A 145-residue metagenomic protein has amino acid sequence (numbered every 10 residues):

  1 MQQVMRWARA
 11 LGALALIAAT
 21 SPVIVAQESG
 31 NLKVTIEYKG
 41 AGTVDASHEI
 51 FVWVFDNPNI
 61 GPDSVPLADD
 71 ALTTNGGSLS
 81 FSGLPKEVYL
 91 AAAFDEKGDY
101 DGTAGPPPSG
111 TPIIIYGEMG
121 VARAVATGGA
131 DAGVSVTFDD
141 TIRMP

Functional and structural regions predicted by a protein language model:
Q2-G12: Bacterial N-terminal signal peptides that target proteins for export
A10-S21: Bacterial N-terminal signal peptides
G30-G40, V52: A short, amphipathic beta-strand motif
A41-P62: Short, ordered, surface-exposed loop/turn motifs in non-cytosolic proteins
I60-G77: Short, acidic Ser/Thr/Gly-rich low-complexity loop/linker segments typical of extracellular and cell-surface proteins
N75-L79, A132-V134: Short strand-edge motifs at loop-to-beta-strand transitions and within beta-strands of extracellular beta-rich domains
L79-V88, F94-K97: Short Pro-Gly-centered beta-turn/loop motif in secreted/extracellular proteins
E96-S135, D139: Structured interaction patches on ligand/partner-binding surfaces of diverse proteins
